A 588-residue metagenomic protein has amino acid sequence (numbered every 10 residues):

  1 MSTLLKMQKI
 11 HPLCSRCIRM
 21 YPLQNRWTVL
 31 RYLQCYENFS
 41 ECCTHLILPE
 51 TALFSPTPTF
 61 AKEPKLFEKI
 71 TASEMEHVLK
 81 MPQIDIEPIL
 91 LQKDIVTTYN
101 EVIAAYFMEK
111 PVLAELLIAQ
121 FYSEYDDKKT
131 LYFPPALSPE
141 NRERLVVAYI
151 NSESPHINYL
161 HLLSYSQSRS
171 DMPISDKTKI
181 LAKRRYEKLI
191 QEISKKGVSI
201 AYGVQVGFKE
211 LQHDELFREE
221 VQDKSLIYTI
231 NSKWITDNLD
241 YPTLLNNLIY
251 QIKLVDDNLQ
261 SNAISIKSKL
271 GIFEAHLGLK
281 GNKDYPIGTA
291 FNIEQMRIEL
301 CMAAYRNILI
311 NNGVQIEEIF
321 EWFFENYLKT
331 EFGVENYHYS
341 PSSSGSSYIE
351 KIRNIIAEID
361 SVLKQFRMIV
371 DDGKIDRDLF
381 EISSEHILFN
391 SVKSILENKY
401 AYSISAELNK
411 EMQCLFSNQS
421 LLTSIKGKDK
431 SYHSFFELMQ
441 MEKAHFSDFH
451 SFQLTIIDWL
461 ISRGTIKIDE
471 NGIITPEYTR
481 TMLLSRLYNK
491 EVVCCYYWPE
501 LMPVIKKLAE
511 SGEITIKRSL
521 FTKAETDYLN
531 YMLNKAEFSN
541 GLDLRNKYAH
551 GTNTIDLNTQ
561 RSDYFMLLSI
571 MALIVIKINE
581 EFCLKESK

Functional and structural regions predicted by a protein language model:
M1-Y348: Long amphipathic alpha-helical coiled-coil/heptad-repeat bundle
S15, N246, E317, E321 (+7 more regions): Generic detector of well-ordered alpha-helical segments enriched in charged/polar residues, highlighting helical
D85, D94, D126-D127, D171 (+17 more regions): Acidic-enriched, low-complexity/disordered segments with a strong bias for Aspartate over Glutamate
L279-H445: Short, amphipathic alpha-helical interface elements at domain boundaries that mediate macromolecular binding
D371, D376-K588: Amphipathic, oligomerization/interface secondary-structure segments
